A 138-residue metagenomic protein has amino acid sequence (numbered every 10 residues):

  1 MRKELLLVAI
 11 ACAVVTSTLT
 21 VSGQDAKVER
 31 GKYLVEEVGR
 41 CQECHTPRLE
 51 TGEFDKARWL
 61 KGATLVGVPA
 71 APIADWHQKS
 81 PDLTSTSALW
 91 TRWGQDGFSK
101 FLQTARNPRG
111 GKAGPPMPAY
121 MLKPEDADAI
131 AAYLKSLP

Functional and structural regions predicted by a protein language model:
M1-A9: Bacterial N-terminal signal peptides that target proteins for export
V8-S17: Bacterial N-terminal signal peptides
L19-E37, T51-F54: Electrostatic cytochrome c docking/interface patches
G31, V38-R48, I130, L134: The canonical Cys-X-X-Cys-His
G39, W59-G97, P118-A127: Electron-transfer interface patches adjacent to heme c in soluble/periplasmic c-type cytochromes and di-/multiheme
F98-F101, Y133: Conserved hydrophobic/aromatic "anchor" residues that stabilize well-ordered secondary structure elements
K100-P108: Glycine-rich, acidic and aromatic/proline-enriched surface loops and short helix-turn segments that act as binding
K112-P118: Surface-exposed aromatic
